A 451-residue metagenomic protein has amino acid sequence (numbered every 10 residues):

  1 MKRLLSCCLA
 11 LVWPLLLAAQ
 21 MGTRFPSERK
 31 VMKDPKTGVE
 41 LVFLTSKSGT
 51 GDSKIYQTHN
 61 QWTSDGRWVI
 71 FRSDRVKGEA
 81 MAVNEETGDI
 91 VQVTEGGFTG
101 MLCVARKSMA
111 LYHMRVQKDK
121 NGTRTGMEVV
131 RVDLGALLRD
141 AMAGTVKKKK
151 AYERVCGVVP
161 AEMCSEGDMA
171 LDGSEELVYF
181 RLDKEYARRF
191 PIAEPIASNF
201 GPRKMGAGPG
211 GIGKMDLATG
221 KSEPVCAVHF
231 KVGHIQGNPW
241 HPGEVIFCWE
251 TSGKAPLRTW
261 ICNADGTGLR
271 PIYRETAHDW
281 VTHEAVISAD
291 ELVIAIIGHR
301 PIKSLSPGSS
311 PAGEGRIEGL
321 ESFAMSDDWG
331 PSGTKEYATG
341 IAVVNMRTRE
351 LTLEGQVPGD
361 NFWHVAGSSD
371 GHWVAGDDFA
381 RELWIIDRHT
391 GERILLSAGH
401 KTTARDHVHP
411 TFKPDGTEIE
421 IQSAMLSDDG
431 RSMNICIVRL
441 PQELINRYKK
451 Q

Functional and structural regions predicted by a protein language model:
Q20-F43, P202-G211: Blade/loop signatures of beta-propeller domains
M21-F25, V116-A141, F180-A207, C248-A255 (+2 more regions): Short, conserved, GDST-rich strand-edge loop motifs in beta-rich repeat architectures
M32-S53, A82-F98, G135-C164, M215-K231 (+5 more regions): Multi-bladed beta-propeller domains
G51-H59, V76-K118: Blade-loop segments of beta-propeller domains
H59-W68, S73, M101-A110, M114-R115 (+5 more regions): Blade-terminus and WD-like Trp-Asp/Gly-His loop motifs, strongest in beta-propeller folds
G96-G210, G220, P224-A227: Asp-box/WD-like beta-propeller blade repeats and closely related beta-sheet repeat scaffolds
E291, A295-A342, M346-E392: Loop/turn-rich, solvent-exposed surfaces of beta-rich toroidal or solenoidal domains
D406-Q451: Blade-level signature of beta-propeller repeat domains, shared across WD40, Kelch, NHL, RCC1 and BNR/Asp-box propellers
